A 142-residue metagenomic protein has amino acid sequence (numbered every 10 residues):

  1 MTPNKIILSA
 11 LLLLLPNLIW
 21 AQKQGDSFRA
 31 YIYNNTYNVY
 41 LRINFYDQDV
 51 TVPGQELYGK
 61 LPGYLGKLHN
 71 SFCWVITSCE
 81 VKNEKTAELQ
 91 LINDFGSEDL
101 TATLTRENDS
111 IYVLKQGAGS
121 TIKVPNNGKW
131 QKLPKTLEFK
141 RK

Functional and structural regions predicted by a protein language model:
M1-G25: Bacterial Sec-dependent N-terminal signal peptides
K23-T101, Q116, T121-K142: Central antiparallel beta-sheet cores of small beta-barrel/beta-sandwich binding domains
N83, R106-N108: Residue-level recognition of beta-strand termini and adjacent short loop/turns
